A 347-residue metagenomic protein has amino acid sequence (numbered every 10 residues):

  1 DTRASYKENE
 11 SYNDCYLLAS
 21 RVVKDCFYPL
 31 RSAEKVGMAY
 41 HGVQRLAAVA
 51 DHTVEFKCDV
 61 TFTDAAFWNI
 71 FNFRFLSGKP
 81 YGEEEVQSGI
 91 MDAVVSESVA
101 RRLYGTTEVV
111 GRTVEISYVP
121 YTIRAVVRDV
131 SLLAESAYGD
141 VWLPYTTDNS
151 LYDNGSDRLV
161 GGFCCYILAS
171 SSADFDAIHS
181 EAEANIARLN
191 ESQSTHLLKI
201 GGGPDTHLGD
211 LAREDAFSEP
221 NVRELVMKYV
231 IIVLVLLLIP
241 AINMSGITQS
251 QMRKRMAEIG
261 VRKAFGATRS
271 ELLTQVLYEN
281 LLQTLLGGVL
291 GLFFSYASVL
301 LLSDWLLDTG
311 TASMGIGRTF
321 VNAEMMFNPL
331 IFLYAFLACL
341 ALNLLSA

Functional and structural regions predicted by a protein language model:
D1, P220-A257, L285: Hydrophobic alpha-helical transmembrane segments of multi-pass inner-membrane transport and secretion
D1-A4, C26, K35-V36, W68 (+9 more regions): Generic structural signal for small/hydrophobic residues in well-ordered secondary structure, especially within
D1-L103, T107, I116-Y121, D308-G317: Structured, solvent-exposed hinge/loop segments at the ends of secondary-structure elements
Y6-Y12, D153-R158, E191-T195, L211-P220 (+1 more regions): Short helix-coil transition/hinge motifs at the ends and kinks of transmembrane helices, capturing the brief
D64-P80, M91-E219: Mid-to-C-terminal secondary-structure elements that act as membrane-proximal/extracytoplasmic interface segments
M227-I231, T274, L330-Y334: Alpha-helical transmembrane segments of integral membrane proteins
A257-S303, Y334, A338-L342: Transmembrane alpha-helical interface segments in multi-pass membrane proteins
T311-A347: Hydrophobic alpha-helical transmembrane segments of polytopic membrane proteins
